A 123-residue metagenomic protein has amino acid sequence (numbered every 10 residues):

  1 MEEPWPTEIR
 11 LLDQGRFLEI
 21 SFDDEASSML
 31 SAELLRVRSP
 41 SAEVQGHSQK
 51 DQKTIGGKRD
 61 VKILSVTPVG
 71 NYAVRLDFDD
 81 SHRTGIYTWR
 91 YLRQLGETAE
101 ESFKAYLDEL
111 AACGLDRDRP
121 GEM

Functional and structural regions predicted by a protein language model:
M1-M123: Motif-centric detector for short Cys/His coordination patterns
